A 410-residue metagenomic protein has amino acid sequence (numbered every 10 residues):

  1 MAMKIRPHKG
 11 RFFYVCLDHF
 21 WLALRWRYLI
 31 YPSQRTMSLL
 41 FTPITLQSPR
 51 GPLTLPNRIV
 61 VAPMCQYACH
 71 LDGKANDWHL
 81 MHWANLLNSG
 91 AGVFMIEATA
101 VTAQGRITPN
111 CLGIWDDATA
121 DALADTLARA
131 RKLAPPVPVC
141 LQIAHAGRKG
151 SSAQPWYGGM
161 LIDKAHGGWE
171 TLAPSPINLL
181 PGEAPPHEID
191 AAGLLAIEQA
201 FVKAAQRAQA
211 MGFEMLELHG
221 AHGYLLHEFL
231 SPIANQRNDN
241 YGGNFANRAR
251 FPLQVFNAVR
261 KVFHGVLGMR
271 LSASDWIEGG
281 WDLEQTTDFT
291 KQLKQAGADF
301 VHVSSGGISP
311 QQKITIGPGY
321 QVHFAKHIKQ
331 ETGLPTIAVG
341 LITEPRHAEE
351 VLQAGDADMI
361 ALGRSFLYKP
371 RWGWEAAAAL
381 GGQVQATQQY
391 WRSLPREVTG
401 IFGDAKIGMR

Functional and structural regions predicted by a protein language model:
M1-R11: Extreme N-terminal basic, low-complexity initiation segments that serve as generic localization/processing leaders
A2, R27, S33-Q34: Low-complexity intrinsically disordered segments
Y31-R410: Flavin-dependent oxidoreductase catalytic cores
